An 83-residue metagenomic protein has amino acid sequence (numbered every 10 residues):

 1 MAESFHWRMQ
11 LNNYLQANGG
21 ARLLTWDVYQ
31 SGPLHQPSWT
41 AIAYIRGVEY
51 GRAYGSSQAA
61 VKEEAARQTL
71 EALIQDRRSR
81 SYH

Functional and structural regions predicted by a protein language model:
M1-H83: Double-stranded RNA-binding/processing signature
